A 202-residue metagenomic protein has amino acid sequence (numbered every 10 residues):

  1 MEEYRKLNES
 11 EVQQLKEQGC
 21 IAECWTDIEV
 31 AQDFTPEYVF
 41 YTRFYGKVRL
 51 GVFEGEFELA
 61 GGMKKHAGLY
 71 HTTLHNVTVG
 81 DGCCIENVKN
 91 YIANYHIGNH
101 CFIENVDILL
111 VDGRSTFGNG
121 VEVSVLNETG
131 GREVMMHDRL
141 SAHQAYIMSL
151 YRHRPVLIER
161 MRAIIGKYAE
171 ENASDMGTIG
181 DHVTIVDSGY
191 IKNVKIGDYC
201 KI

Functional and structural regions predicted by a protein language model:
M1-I202: Domain-scale signature associated with acetyltransferase and cell-envelope carbohydrate enzymes
